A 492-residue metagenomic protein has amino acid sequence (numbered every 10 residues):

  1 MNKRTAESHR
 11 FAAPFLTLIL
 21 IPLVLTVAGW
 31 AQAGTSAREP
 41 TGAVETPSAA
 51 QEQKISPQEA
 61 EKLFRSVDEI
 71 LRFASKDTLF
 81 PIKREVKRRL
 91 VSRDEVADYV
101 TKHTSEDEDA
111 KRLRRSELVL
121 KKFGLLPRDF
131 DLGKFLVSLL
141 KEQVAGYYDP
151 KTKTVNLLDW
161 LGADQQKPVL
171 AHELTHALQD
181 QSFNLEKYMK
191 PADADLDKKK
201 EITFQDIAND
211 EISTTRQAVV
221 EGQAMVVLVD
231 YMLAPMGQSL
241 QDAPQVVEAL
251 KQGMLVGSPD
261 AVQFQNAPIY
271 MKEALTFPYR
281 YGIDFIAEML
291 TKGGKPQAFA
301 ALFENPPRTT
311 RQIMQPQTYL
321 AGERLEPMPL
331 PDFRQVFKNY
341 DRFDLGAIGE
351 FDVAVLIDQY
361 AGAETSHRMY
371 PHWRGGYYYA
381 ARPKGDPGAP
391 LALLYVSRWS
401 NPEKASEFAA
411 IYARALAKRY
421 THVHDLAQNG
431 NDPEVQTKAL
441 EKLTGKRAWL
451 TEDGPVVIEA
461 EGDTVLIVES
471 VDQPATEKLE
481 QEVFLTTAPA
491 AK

Functional and structural regions predicted by a protein language model:
P14-A28: Bacterial N-terminal signal peptides
A31-Q58, A490-K492: Compositionally biased, proline/threonine/alanine/serine-rich low-complexity intrinsically disordered stretches
F64-V155, D159-D164: Auxiliary, metal-adjacent structural segments of Zn-dependent hydrolase domains
K83-T104, P191-E201, Q241-Q252, P306-R308: Acidic helix-start/capping segments at beta-turn-to-alpha-helix junctions
V155-A171, I212-T215: Short pre-active-site segment immediately N-terminal to the catalytic Zn-binding motif
L174-K190: Catalytic Zn2+-binding segment of zinc metalloproteases
L250-P390, V396, K404: Pan-zinc metallopeptidase signature
Y377, A381-K492: C-terminal soluble interaction/assembly domains
